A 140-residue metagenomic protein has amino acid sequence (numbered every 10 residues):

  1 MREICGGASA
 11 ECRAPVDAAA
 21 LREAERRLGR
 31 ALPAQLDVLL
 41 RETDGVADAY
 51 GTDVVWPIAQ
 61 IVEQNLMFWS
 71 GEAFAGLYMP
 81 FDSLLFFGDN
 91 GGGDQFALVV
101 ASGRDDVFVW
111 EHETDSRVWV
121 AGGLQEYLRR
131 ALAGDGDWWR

Functional and structural regions predicted by a protein language model:
M1-Q95, W138-R140: A surface-exposed partner-binding patch
P57, V99, G122-L124: Helix N-cap / beta->alpha transition motif
D89, V100, H112: Active-site donor-binding loop signature of nucleotide-sugar glycosyltransferases
D94-S102: Broad, structure-driven detector of short, well-ordered beta-strand segments within folded domains
T114-W139: Compact, glycine/acidic-enriched structural inserts
